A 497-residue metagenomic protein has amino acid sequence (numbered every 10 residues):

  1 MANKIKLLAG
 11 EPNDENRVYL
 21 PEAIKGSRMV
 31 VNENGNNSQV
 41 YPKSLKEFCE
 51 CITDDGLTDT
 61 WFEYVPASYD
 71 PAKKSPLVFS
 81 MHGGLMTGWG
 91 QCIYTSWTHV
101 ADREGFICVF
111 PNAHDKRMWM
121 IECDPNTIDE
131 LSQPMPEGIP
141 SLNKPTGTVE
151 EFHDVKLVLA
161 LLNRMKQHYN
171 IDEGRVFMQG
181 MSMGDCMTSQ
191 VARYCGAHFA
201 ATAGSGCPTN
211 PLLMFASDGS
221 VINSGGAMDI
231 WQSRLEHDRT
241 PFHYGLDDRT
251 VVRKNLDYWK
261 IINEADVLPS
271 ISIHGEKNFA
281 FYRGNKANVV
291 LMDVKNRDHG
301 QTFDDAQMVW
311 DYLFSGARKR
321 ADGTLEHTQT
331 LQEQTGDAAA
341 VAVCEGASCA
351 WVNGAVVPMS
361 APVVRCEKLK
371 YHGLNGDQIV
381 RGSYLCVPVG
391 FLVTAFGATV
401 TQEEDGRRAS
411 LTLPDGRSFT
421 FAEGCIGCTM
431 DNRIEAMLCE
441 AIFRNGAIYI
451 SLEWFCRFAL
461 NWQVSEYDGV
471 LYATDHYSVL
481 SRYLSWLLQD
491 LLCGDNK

Functional and structural regions predicted by a protein language model:
M1-L77, Q179-C186, Q190-C195, G275-A280: A domain-start/cap signature at the N-terminus of enzymes
I52-F62, Y69, K73-I171: Serine-hydrolase catalytic machinery in alpha/beta-hydrolase-like enzymes
T58, K73-L77, R103-V109, D172-F177 (+3 more regions): Loop/turn elements at helix/coil->beta-strand transitions in domains of secreted/extracellular proteins
F79-M81, S205, V294: Alpha/beta-hydrolase
K166-G226: Primarily recognizes the serine-hydrolase "nucleophile elbow" in alpha/beta-hydrolase and SGNH/GDSL folds
A200-K286: The feature captures the conserved acid-bearing segment of alpha/beta-hydrolase catalytic domains
I273-F279, V294-G300, T328-T330: Histidine-bearing beta->alpha loop at or near hydrolase active sites
R320-K497: Primary recognition of N-terminal secretory signal peptides and signal-anchoring hydrophobic helices
